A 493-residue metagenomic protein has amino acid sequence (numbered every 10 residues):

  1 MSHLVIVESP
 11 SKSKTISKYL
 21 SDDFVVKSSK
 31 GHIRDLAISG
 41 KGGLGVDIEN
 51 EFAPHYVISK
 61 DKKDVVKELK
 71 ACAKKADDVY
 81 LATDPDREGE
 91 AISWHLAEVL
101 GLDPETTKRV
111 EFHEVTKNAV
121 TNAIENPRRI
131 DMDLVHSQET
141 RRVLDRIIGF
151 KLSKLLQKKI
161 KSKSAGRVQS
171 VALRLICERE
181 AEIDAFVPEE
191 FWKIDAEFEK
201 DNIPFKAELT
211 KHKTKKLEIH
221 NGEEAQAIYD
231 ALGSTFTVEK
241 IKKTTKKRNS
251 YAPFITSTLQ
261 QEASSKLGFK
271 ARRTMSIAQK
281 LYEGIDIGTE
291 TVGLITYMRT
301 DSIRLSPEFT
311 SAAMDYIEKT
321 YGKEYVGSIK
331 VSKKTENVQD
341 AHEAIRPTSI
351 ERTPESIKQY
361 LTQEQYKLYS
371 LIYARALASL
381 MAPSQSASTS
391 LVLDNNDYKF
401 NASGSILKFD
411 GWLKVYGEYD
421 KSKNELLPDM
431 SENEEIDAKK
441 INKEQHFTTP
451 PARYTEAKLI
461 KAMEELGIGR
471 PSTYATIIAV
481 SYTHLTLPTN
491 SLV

Functional and structural regions predicted by a protein language model:
M1-R142, I148, G222, K439 (+1 more regions): Intrinsically disordered, low-complexity regulatory segments
V25, R34-I58, R167-E283, Y316-G327 (+2 more regions): Long, highly charged, low-complexity internal segments
H55-I58, T83-P85, D103-K108, P127-V135 (+5 more regions): Short, polar/flexible loop-turn hinges at active-site or ligand-entry regions and domain interfaces
H113-N118, T256-S257, I277-D286, E290-R299 (+1 more regions): Short, conserved phosphate-binding/catalytic loop or strand-edge motifs used in phosphoryl-/nucleotidyl-transfer
A119-F191: C-terminal or mid-to-C-terminal helical accessory/interaction module adjacent to the motor/catalytic core
G284-G288, F309, T320: Short, basic alpha-helical nucleic acid-contact segments in DNA-binding proteins and DNA transaction factors
V292-A312, L485: Accessory beta->alpha helical hairpin/"wing" motif in late/C-terminal subdomains of nucleic-acid enzymes
Y482-T489: Conserved small/polar residues in nucleotide/adenosyl-binding loops
